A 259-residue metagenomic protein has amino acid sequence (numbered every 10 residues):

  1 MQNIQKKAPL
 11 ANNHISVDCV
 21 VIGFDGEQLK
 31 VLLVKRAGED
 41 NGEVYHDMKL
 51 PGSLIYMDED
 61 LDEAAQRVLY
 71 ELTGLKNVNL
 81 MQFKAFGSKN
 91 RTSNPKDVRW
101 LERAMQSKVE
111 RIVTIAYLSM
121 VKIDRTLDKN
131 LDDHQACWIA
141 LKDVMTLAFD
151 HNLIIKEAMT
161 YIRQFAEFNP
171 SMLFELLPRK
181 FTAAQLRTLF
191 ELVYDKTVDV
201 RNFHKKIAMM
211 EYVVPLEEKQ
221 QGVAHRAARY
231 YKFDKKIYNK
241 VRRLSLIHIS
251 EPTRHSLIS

Functional and structural regions predicted by a protein language model:
K7-M48: N-terminal strand-loop-strand
I15-V17, E63-Q66, Y70-R125, F165-L173 (+1 more regions): Active-site segment of metal-dependent pyrophosphate-handling enzymes, primarily the Nudix hydrolase catalytic core
V31-D40, Y45-D47, L80, R103-Q106 (+2 more regions): Short, His- and charge-rich active-site/binding loops that engage polyanionic ligands
G42, L50-S53, L61, A65-R67: Active-site-proximal cofactor/substrate-binding loop regions of enzyme domains
V113, E217-I247: Long, intrinsically disordered, low-complexity Ser/Thr/Pro-rich regulatory/activation regions of nuclear proteins
T114-I123, L127-Q164, L176-A184, F203 (+2 more regions): NUDIX/MutT-family hydrolases
L189-T197: Short helix-coil junctions and helix-kink-helix linkers
I247-S259: Single conserved hydrophobic/aromatic residue that forms the stacking wall/gate of nucleotide- or nucleobase-binding
